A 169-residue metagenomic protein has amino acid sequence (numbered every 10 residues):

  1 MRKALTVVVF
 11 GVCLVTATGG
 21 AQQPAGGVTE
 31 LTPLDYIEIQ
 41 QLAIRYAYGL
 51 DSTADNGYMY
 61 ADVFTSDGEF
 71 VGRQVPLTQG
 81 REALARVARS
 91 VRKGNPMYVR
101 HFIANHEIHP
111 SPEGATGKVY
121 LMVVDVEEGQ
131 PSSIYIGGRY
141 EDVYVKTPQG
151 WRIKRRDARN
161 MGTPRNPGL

Functional and structural regions predicted by a protein language model:
M1-A4, G138: Positively charged n-region of N-terminal signal peptides that target proteins for export
V7-T16: Bacterial N-terminal signal peptides
Q22-E30, K93-L169: A beta-strand edge to alpha-helix "cap/lid" segment located at domain peripheries
Q22-S52, N56-D62: Short, low-complexity N-terminal intrinsically disordered segments enriched in polar/charged residues
Q40, I44, E82-A85, G138: Generic alpha-helical structural signal
Y48, F70, A158: Active-site micro-motifs of SAM-dependent methyltransferase domains
N56-L121: A solvent-exposed, acidic/Ser-Thr-rich amphipathic alpha-helical stretch
